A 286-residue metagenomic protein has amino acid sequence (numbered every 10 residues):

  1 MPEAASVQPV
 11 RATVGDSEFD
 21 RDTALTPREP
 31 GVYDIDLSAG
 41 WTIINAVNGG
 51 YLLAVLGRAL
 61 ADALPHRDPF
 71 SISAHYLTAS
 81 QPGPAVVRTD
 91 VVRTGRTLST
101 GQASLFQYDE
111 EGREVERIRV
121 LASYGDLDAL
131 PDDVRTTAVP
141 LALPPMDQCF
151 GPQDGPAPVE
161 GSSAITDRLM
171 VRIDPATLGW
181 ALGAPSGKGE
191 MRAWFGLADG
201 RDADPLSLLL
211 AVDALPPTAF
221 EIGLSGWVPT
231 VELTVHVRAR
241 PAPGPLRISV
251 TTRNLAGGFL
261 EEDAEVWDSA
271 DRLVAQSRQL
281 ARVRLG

Functional and structural regions predicted by a protein language model:
M1-G286: Terminal targeting signals and extreme-terminal segments of soluble enzymes
